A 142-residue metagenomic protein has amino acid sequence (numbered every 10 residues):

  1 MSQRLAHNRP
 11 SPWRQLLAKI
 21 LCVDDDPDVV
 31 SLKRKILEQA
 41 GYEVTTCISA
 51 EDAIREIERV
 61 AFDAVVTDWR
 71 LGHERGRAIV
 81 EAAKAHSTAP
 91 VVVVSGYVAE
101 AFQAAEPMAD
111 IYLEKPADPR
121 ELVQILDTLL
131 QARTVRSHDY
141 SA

Functional and structural regions predicted by a protein language model:
M1-K19, R120-A142: Non-catalytic signal-transmission and effector/linker regions of two-component phosphorelay proteins
S31-Q39: Charged docking surfaces used in two-component/phosphorelay signaling
G41-I48, E56: Short hydrophobic/Thr-rich beta-strand motif most characteristic of the beta2 strand and flanking loop of CheY-like
S49, R75-A78: Acidic catalytic/metal-coordinating carboxylates
R55, R77-A89: Short amphipathic alpha-helix used as the core "switch/output" element in two-component signaling
D68: Active-site residues of response regulator receiver
V94-S95: Hydrophobic/aromatic residues positioned on beta-strands within the core alpha/beta folds
K115: A Lys-centered signature of the CheY-like receiver
